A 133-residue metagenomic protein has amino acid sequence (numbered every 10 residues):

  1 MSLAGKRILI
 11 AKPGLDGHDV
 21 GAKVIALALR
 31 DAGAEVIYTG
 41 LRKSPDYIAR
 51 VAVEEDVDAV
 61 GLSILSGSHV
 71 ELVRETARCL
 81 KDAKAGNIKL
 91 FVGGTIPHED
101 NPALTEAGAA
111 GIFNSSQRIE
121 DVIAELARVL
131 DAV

Functional and structural regions predicted by a protein language model:
M1-S2, V133: Basic/polar N-terminal segments that are highly enriched at the extreme N-terminus, encompassing both cleavable
L3-R7: Phosphate-coordination loops involved in phosphoryl transfer and adenosine-cofactor binding
G14: Ligand/substrate-recognition segments at binding pockets and active sites
A22-A124: Cofactor-cradling patches in redox/metallo enzymes
I123-D131: Receiver (REC) domain switch/output surface
